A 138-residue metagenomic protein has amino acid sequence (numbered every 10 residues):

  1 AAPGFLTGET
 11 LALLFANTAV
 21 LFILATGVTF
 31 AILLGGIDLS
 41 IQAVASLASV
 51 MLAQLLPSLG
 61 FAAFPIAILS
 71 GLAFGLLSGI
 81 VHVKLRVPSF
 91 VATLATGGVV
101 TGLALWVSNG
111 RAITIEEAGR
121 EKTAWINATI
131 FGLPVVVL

Functional and structural regions predicted by a protein language model:
A1-L59, I80-V87: Single transmembrane alpha-helix segments in multi-pass membrane proteins
L6-A16, L59-P65, T123-V137: Interfacial loop-to-helix junctions that mark the boundaries of transmembrane helices in multi-pass membrane
L14, F22, A43-V44, F61-L69 (+2 more regions): Hydrophobic alpha-helical transmembrane segments
F15, A48, I66-A73, T96 (+2 more regions): Lipid-exposed faces of alpha-helical membrane segments in multi-pass integral membrane proteins
L21, A25-T26, L72-I80, G102-W106: Transmembrane alpha-helical segments of multi-pass membrane transport proteins and ion-pumping complexes
L34-I41, S70-G79, G97-G98, I115-A128: Juxtamembrane/interfacial segments around transmembrane helices
L59-G98: Alpha-helical transmembrane segments within multi-pass membrane transporters and channels
S89-L138: Transmembrane helix-bundle core of multi-pass membrane transporters and related energy-transducing complexes
